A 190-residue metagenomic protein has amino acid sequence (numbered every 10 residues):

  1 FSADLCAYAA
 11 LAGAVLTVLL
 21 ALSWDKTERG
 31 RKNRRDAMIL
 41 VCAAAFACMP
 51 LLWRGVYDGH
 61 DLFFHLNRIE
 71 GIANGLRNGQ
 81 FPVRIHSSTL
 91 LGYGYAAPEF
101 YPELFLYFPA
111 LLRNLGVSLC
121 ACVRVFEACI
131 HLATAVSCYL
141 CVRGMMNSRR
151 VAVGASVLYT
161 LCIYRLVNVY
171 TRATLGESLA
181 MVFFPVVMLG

Functional and structural regions predicted by a protein language model:
F1-P50: Start-transfer (signal-anchor) and selected internal transmembrane alpha helices of multi-pass inner/ER membrane
A47-P185: Active-site lumenal/periplasmic loops and adjacent helix-entry segments of GT-C-fold, multi-pass membrane
V187-G190: Membrane-interface transmembrane helices that cradle and orient dolichyl/undecaprenyl
